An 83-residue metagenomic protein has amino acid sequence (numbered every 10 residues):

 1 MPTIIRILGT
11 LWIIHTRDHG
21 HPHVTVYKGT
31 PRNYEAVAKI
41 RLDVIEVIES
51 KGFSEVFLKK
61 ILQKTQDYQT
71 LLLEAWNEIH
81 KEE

Functional and structural regions predicted by a protein language model:
M1-P22: Short, charged/polar N-terminal "headpieces" of proteins
I4, I45-E49, Y68, L72: Generic preference for hydrophobic/aromatic residues in regular secondary structure cores
H15-F53: A short, structured beta-strand/loop element
F53-E83: Acidic, low-complexity intrinsically disordered segments
